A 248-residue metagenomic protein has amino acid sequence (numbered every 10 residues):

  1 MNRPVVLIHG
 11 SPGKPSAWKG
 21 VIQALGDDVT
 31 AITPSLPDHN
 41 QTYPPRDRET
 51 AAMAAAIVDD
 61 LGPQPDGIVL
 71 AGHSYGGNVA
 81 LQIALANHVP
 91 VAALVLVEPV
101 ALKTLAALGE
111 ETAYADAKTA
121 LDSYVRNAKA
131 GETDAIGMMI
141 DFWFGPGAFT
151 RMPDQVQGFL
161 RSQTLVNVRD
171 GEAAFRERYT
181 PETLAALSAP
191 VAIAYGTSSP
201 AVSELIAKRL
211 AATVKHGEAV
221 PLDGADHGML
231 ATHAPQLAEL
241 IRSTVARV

Functional and structural regions predicted by a protein language model:
M1-Y43: Conserved HGGG/HGGXW glycine-rich cap/lid loop of the alpha/beta-hydrolase fold
V6-G10, H73, Y195: The conserved beta1-alpha1 loop
A52-I68: Conserved acidic catalytic loop of the alpha/beta-hydrolase fold
G72, G76, A80: Gly/Ala-rich beta-loop-alpha elbow adjacent to hydrolase catalytic centers
L85, P90-N127: Flexible "cap/lid" loop of the alpha/beta hydrolase fold
A130-V168: Conserved alpha/beta-hydrolase catalytic His-Asp/Glu region
V156-A212, P221: Conserved serine/cysteine hydrolase catalytic core
L222-A238: Catalytic histidine-centered segment of alpha/beta-hydrolase-like enzymes
